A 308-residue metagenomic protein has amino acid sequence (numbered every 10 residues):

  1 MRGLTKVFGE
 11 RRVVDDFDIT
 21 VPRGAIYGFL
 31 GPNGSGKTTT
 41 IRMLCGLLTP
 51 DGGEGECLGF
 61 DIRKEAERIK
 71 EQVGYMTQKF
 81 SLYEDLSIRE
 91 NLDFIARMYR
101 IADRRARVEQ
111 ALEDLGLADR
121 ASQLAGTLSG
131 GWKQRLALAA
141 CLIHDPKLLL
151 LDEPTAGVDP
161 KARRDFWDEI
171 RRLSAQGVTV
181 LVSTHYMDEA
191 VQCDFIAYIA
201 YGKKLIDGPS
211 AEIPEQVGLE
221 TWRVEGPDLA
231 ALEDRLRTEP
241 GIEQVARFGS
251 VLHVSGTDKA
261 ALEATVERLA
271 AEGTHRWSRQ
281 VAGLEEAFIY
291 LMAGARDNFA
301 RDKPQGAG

Functional and structural regions predicted by a protein language model:
G53-K64, R68-I69: Conserved ABC transporter NBD signature motif
D85, L124-L128: Conserved ABC ATPase signature
D93, R97-R120: Conserved ABC ATPase "signature" region
D145: Conserved catalytic motifs of ABC-family nucleotide-binding domains
L149-D152: Catalytic Walker B motif of ABC-type/P-loop ATPase nucleotide-binding domains
D168-T257: ABC transporter nucleotide-binding domain
